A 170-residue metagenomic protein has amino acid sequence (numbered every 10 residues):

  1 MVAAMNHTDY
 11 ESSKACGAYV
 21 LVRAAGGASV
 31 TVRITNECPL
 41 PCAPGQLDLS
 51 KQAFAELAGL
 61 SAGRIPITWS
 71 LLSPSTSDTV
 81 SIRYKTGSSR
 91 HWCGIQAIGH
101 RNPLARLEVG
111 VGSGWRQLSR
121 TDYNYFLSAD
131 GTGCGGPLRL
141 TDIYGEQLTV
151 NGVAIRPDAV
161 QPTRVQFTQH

Functional and structural regions predicted by a protein language model:
M1-A18, R23, A28-V30, T35-E37 (+2 more regions): Mature exported/compartmentalized surface modules and terminal targeting/interaction regions
